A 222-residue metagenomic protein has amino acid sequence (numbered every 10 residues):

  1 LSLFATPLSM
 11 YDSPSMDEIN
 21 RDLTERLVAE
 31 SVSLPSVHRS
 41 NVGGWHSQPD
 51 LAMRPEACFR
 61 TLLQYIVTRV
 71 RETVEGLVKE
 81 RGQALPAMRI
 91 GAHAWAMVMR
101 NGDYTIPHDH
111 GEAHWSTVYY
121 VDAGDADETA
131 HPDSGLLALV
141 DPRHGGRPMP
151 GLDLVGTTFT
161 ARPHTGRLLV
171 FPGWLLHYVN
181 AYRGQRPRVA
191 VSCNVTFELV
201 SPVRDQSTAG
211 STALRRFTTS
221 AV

Functional and structural regions predicted by a protein language model:
L1-Q83, Y104: Non-heme Fe(II)/2-oxoglutarate
F4-T6, G91, E112-H114, R186-R188: A general secondary-structure signal for short beta-strands and their flanking turns/coil in non-transmembrane regions
T6, P132-S134, G156, R186-A190: Short edge beta-strand segments in beta-sheet-rich domains
K79-H93: A short coil-to-beta-strand element that immediately follows conserved catalytic motifs
I90-V170, N180, F197, S201: Catalytic core of non-heme Fe(II) oxygenases with the double-stranded beta-helix
V140, N194-V222: Double-stranded beta-helix
L176-A190: Ligand-binding loop in jelly-roll beta-barrel domains
